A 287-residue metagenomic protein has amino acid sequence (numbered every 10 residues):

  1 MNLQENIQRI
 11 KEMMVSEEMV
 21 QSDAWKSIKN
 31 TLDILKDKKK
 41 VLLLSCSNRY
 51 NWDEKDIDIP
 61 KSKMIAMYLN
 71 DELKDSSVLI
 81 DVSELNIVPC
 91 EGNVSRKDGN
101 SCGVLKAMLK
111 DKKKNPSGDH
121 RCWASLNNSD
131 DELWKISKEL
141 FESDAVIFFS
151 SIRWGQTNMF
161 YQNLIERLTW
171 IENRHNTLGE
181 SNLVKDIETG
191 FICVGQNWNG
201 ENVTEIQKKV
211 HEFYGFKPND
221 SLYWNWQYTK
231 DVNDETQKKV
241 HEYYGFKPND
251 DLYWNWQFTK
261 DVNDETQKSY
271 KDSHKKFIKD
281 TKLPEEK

Functional and structural regions predicted by a protein language model:
M1-S150, W154-R174, D234-K238, E242 (+2 more regions): N-terminal beta1-alpha1-beta2 submodule of the flavodoxin-like/Rossmannoid cofactor-binding fold
L42-L44, V78-I80, I147, G190-C193 (+2 more regions): Hydrophobic/aromatic beta-strand patches that form the interior of the parallel beta-sheet core in alpha/beta enzyme
S47-N48, N86, W224-Y228, W254-F258: Glycine-rich beta-alpha junction loops
E72-S77, M108-K113, N176-N182, N219-W226 (+1 more regions): Short C-terminal domain-edge/linker segments immediately following a structured domain
N93, Q196-N199, W256-Q257: Short Gly/Pro-enriched loop/turn and capping motifs at secondary-structure junctions
N158-F160, T177-D220, G245-P248: Short, glycine-/small-residue-rich phosphate/pyrophosphate-handling segment
F216, N225, E285-K287: A structural signal for the principal folded core domain
L222, W226-W254, T266-K268: Intrinsically disordered, low-complexity linker/propeptide segments enriched in Ser/Thr/Gly/Pro and acidic residues
